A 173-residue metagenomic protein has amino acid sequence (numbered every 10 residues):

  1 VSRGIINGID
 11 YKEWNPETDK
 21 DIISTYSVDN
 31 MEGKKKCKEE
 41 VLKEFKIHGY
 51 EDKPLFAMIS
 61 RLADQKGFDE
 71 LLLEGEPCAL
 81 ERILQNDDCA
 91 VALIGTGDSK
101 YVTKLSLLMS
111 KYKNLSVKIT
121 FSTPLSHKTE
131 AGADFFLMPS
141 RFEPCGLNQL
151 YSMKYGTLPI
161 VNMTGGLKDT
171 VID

Functional and structural regions predicted by a protein language model:
V1-D173: Catalytic cores of carbohydrate-active enzymes across secretory and cytosolic contexts
